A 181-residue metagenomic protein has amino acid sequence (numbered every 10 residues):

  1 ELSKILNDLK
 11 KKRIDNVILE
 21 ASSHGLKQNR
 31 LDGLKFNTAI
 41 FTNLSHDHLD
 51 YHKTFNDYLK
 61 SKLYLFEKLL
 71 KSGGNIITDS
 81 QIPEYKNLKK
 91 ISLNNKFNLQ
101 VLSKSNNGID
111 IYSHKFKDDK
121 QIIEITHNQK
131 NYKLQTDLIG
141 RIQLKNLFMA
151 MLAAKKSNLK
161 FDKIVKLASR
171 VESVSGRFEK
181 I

Functional and structural regions predicted by a protein language model:
L2, E20, A39-T42, Y58 (+4 more regions): Residue-level signal for inorganic ion chemistry
L2-I5, K60-L70: Substrate-engagement module of ASCE P-loop NTPases
N7, L63-Y64, K155, S169: Solvent-exposed alpha-helix faces
N7-D50, K86-K133, R170, V174-R177: Extended acidic/charged loop-beta regions that coordinate divalent cations and stabilize anionic phosphate/carboxylate
K53-D57: Alpha-helix N-cap recognition
L69-N75, N94-N98: A short helix->loop->beta-strand "cap" motif at the edges of active sites that frequently abuts
N75-Q81: Short internal beta-strands
N128-I181: Nucleotide phosphate-binding/pyrophosphate-handling subdomain across enzymes that bind or process nucleotide phosphates
